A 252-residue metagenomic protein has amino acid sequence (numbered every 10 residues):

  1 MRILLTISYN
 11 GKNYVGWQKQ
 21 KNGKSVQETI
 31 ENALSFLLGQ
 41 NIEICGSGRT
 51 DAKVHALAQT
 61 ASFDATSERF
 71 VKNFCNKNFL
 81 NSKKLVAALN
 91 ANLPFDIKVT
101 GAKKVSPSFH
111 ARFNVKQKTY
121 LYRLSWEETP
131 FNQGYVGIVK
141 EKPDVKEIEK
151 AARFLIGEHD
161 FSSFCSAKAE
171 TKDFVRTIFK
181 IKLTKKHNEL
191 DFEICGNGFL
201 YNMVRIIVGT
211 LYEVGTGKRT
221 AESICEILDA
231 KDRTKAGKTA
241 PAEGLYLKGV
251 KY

Functional and structural regions predicted by a protein language model:
M1-Y252: Structured-RNA-binding interfaces characteristic of tRNA pseudouridine synthases
